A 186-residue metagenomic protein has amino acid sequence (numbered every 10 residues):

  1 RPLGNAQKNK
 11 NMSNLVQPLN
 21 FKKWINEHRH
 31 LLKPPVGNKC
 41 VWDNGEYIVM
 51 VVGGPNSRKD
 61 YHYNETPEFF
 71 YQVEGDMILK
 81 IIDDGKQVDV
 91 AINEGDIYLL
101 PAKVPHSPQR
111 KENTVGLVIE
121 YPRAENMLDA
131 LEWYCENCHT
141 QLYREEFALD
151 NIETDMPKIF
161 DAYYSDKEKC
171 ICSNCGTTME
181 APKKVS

Functional and structural regions predicted by a protein language model:
K8-G53, R58-K59, K158-S186: A short, N-terminal "cap"/entry segment at the start of jelly-roll beta-barrel domains of the cupin/DSBH fold
E46, P55-F69, G85-K86: A short beta-loop-beta micro-motif enriched in histidine and acidic residues
V52, I92-E112, E120-Y121: Conserved metal-binding segment of the jelly-roll/cupin
Y63-I82, G116, E120: Short, conserved beta-strand element in jelly-roll/cupin
E112-A130: A short hydrophobic beta-strand segment most commonly corresponding to one strand of the jelly-roll/cupin
A130-E132, H139, S165-K169: Residues immediately within or flanking Cys/His clusters that coordinate Zn2+ in small zinc-binding modules
N137-H139, G176: Cys/His-coordinated zinc-binding microdomains
L142-L149, E180-S186: Short Cys/His-rich "knuckle" micro-motifs
